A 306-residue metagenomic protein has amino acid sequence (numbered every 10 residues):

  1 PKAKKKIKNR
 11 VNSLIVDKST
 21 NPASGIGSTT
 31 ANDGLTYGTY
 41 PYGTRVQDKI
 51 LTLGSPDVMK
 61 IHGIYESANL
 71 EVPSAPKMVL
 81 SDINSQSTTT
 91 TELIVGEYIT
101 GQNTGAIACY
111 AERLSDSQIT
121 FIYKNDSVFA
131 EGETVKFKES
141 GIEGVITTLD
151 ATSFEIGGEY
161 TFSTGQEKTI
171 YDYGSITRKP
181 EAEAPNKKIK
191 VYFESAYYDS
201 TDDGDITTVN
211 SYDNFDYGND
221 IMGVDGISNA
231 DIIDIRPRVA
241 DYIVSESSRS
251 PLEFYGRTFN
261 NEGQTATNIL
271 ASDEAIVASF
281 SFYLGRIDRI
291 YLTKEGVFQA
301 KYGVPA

Functional and structural regions predicted by a protein language model:
P1-A75, S117, F121-K124, E133-K136 (+1 more regions): Beta-strand-rich solenoidal segments
K49-T52, S81-Q86: Short, recurring structural edge motifs at helix starts
E92-L93, F129: Short, well-ordered loop/turn sites that connect or cap secondary structure elements
G96-I99, Y110, G132-V135: Extracellular/surface recognition and adhesion modules
G105-D116, V145-T148: Short beta-strand-centered aromatic/proline hotspots
